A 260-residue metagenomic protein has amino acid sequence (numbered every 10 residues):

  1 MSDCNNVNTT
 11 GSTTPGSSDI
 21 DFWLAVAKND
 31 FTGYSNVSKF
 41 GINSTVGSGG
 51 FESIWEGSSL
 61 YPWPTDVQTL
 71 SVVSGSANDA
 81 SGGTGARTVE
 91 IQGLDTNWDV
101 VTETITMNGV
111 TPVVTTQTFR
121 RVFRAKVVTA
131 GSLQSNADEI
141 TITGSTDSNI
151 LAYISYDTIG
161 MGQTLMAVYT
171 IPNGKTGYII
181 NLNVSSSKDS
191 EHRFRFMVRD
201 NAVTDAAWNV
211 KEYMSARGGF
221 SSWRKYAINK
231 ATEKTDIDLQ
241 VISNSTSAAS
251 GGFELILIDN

Functional and structural regions predicted by a protein language model:
M1-N5: A signal for long, low-complexity, Ser/Thr/Asn-enriched, surface-exposed stalk/shaft and domain-boundary segments
N8-G11, P15-R121, T129-N260: Beta-strand-centric surfaces of beta-sandwich/beta-rich domains
